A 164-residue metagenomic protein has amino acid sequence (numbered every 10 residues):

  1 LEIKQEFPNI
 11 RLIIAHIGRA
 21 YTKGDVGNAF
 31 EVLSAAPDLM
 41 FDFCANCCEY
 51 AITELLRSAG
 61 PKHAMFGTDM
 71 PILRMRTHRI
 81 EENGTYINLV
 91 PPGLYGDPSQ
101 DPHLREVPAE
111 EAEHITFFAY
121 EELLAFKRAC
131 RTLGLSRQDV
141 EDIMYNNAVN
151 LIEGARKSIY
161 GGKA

Functional and structural regions predicted by a protein language model:
L1-F7: Eukaryote-skewed repeat-based solenoidal scaffolds used as protein-protein interaction platforms, primarily
F7-P8, A36: Helix C-cap/helix->beta junction micro-motif
R11-A15: Short beta-strands and strand-loop turn motifs
I17-A164: H/E-rich (His + Asp/Glu) clusters that bind or coordinate divalent metals
